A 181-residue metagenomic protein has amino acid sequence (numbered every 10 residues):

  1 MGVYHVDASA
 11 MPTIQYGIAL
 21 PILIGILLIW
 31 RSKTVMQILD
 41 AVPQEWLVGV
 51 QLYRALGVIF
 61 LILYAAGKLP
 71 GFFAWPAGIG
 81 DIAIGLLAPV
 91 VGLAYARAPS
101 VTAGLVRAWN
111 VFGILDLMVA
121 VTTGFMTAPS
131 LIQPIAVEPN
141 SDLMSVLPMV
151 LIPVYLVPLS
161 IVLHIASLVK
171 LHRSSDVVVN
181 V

Functional and structural regions predicted by a protein language model:
M1, G124-Q133: Membrane-helix interface motif
Y4-G67: A glycine-rich, hydrophobic loop/mini-helix early in the fold
I29-V42, A65-G67, V90-A108, H164-V181: Juxtamembrane membrane-water interface segments of multi-pass membrane proteins, especially cytoplasmic-side
V48-Q51, G78, R107-N110, I161 (+1 more regions): Hydrophobic transmembrane-helix microenvironments that flank and shape a buried ionizable site
G49-L105: Membrane-proximal helix-loop-helix units in multi-pass membrane proteins
V106-T123: Hydrophobic alpha-helical membrane-insertion segments
S130-V150: Short, membrane-exposed interhelical loops at transmembrane-helix boundaries
S145-H164: Hydrophobic alpha-helical transmembrane segments
